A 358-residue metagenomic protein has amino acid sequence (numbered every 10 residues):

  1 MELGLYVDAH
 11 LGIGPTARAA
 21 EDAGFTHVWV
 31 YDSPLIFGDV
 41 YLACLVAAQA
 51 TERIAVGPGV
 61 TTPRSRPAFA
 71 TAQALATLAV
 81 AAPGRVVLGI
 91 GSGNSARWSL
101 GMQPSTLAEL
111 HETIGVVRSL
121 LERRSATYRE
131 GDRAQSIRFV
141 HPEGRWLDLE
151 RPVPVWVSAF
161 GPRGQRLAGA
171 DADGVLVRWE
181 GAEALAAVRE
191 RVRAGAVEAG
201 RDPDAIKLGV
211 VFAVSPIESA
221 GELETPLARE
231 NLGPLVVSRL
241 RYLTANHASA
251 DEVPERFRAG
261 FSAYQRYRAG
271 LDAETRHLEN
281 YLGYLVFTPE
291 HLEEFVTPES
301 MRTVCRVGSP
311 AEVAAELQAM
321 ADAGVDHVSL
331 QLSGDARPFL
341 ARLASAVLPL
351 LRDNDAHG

Functional and structural regions predicted by a protein language model:
M1-G59, V153: N-terminal beta1-alpha1-beta2 module of alpha/beta enzyme domains
M1-L11, T61-F69, L149-F160, V214-I217 (+1 more regions): Active-site mouth loops of central-metabolism enzymes
L3-V7, V28-V30, V56-G59, V86-I90 (+4 more regions): Hydrophobic faces of well-ordered beta-strands that scaffold small-molecule active sites in alpha/beta enzyme cores
A9-A20, A74, A159-L167, S309-A319: Short, acidic/polar
G24, A47, L78, V117 (+6 more regions): Conserved, mostly hydrophobic/aromatic
H27-A50, T62, N94-R97, W179-E180 (+1 more regions): Glycine-rich, proline-tolerant flexible connector loops at the mouths of alpha/beta enzymes
Y41-P58, T113-V116, L120, S345-H357: Alpha-helix-loop-beta-strand connector modules within alpha/beta enzyme cores
Q103-R145, E190-A319, N354-G358: An alpha-helical appendage that flanks or caps ligand/catalytic pockets
